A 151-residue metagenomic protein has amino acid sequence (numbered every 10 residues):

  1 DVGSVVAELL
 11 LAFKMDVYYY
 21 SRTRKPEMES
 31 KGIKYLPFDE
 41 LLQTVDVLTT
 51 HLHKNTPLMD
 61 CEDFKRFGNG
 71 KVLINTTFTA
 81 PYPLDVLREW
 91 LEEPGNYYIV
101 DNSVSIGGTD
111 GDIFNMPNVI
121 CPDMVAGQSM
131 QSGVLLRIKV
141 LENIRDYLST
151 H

Functional and structural regions predicted by a protein language model:
D1-L11: Glycine-rich adenosine-cofactor-binding loop
A7, M15-D16, N96: Residues at the starts of beta-strands that form the adenosine-phosphate
L9, Y18, E62-V72, D146-Y147: P-loop/Walker A phosphate-binding loop and immediately adjacent motor/lid segment at beta-alpha junctions
L11-S30: NAD(P)-binding Rossmann-fold cofactor-contacting core
Y18, K34-L36, I120: General small-molecule cofactor/ligand-binding pocket signal
R24-D112: Rossmann-like adenosine-cofactor binding region
Y97, S105-H151: C-terminal helix-to-coil terminal segments
